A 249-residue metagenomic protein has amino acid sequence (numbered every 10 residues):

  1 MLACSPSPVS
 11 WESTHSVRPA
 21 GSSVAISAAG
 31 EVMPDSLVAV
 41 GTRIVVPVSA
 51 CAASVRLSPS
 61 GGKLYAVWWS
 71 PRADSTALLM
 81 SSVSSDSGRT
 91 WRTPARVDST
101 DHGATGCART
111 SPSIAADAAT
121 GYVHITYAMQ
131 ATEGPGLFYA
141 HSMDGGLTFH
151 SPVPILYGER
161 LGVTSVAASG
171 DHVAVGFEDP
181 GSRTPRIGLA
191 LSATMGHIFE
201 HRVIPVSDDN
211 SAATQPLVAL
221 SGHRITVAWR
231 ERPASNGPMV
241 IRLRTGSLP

Functional and structural regions predicted by a protein language model:
M1-L2: Sec-dependent bacterial lipoprotein signal peptides
S5-P249: Extracellular, repeat-based ectodomains that mediate carbohydrate processing or recognition
